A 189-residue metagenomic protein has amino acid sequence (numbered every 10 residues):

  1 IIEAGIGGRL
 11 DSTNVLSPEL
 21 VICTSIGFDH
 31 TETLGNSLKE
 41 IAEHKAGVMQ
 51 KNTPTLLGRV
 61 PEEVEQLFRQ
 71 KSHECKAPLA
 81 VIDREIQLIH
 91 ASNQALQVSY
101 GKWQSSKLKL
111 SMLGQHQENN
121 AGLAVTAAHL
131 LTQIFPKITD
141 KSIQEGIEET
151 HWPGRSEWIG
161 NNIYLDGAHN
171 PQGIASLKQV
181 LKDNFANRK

Functional and structural regions predicted by a protein language model:
I2-A4, S12-I22, I26-H30, E40 (+1 more regions): Nucleotide phosphate-binding/pyrophosphate-handling subdomain across enzymes that bind or process nucleotide phosphates
I2-T33, E65-K107: Extended acidic/charged loop-beta regions that coordinate divalent cations and stabilize anionic phosphate/carboxylate
L20-T24, M49-G58, R69-H73, K189: Conserved beta-strand/loop subsegment of P-loop NTPase cores
G35-E43: Glycine-rich S-adenosyl-L-methionine
A42-Q50: Membrane-proximal helix-turn-helix segments that form the acceptor-binding/catalytic region of lipid-linked
P54, P78-A80, R155, N162: Conserved beta-strand segments of alpha/beta enzyme cores
G58-V60, G167-A168: Structural motif
V60-E62, G114: Active-site glycine/GP-rich loop and adjacent strand/helix microenvironment that borders small-molecule binding pockets
